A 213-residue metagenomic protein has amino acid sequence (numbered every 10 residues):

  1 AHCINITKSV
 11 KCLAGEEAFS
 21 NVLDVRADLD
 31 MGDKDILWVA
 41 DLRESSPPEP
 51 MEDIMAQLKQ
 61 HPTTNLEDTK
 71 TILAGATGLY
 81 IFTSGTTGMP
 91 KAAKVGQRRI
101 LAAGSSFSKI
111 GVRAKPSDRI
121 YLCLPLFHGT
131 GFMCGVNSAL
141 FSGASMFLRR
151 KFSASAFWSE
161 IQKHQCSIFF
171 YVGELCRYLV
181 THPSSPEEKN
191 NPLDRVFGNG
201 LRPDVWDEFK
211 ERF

Functional and structural regions predicted by a protein language model:
A1-A56, V172-G173, S184-S185: Structural core segment of the AMP-binding/adenylate-forming
A1-K11, A27-L29, M89, D118-R119 (+2 more regions): A short helix-loop-beta submotif of the ANL/AMP-binding
I4, T69, I81, S155-W158 (+2 more regions): Short hydrophobic/charged patches on amphipathic alpha-helices used for structural packing and interfaces
C12, T77, T83-T86, I120 (+4 more regions): Conserved S/T- and glycine-rich ATP-binding loop of Class I adenylate-forming
A14-D24, L124, R150-A156, C166-E208: Adenylate-forming
R43-E49, A56-F82, M89, V112-R119: Conserved pre-ATP/AMP-binding loop-to-beta segment of ANL
G96-Q97: Short coil-to-helix segment of the ABC ATPase nucleotide-binding domain corresponding to the Q-loop/switch region
L101-R119, F127-S167, H182, R212: Conserved AMP-binding/adenylation subdomain of ANL enzymes
